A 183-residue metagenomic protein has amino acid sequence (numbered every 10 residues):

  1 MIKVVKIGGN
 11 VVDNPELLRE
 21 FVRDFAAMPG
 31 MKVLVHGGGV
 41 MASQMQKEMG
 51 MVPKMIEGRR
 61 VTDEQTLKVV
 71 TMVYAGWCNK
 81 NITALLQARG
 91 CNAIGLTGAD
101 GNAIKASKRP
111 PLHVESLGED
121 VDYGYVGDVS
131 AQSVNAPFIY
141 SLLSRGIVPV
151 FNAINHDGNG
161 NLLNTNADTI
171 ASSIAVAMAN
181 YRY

Functional and structural regions predicted by a protein language model:
M1-Y183: Nucleotide/pyrophosphate-binding catalytic subdomain
